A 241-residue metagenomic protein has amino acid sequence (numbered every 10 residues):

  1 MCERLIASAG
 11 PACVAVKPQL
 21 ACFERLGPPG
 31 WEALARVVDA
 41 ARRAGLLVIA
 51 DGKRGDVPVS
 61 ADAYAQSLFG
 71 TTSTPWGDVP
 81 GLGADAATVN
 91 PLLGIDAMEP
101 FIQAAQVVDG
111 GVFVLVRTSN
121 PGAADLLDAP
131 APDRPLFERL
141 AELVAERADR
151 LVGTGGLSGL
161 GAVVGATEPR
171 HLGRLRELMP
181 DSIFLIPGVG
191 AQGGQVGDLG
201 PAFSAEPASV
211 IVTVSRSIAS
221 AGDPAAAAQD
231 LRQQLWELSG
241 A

Functional and structural regions predicted by a protein language model:
M1-G45, I49, Q229-G240: Conserved N-terminal beta1-alpha1 strand-loop-helix module at the mouth
I6-A12, V38-R43, I102-V107, R176 (+1 more regions): Acidic (Asp/Glu)-rich catalytic clusters
C13, G83-D85, Q106-V112, G156 (+2 more regions): Glycine-enriched alpha-helix->loop->beta-strand junction motifs that scaffold or abut catalytic
V16, D51, A87, L175 (+2 more regions): Conserved, mostly hydrophobic/aromatic
R25-A40, V57-A63, L93-Q106, A166-L175 (+1 more regions): Active-site-adjacent beta->alpha loops and helix N-cap segments on the catalytic face of soluble alpha/beta enzymes
D56-G161: Conserved anion-binding
A162, A166-T213: A C-terminal functional module that forms or caps the active site or interfaces directly with catalytic machinery
L199-S209, I218-A241: C-terminal helical cap(s) of enzyme catalytic domains, especially alpha/beta-barrels
